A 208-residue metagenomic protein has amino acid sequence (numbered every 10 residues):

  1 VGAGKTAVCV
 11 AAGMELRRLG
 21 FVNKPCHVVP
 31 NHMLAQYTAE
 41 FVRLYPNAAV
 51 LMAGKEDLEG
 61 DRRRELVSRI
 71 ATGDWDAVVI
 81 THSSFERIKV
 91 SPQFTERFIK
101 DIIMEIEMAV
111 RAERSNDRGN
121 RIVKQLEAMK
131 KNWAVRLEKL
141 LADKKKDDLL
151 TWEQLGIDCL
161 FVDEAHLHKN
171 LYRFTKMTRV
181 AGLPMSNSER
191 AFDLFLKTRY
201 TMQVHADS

Functional and structural regions predicted by a protein language model:
A3-A12, R17-T198: SF2 helicase/translocase NTPase motor core, specifically the RecA-like lobe 1 inter-motif segment between Walker
T201-M202: Glycine-rich helix-loop-beta junction characteristic of Rossmann-like nucleotide cofactor-binding loops
H205: Helix-to-beta-strand junctions that scaffold the AdoMet/dcAdoMet cofactor pocket in Class I SAM-dependent enzymes
